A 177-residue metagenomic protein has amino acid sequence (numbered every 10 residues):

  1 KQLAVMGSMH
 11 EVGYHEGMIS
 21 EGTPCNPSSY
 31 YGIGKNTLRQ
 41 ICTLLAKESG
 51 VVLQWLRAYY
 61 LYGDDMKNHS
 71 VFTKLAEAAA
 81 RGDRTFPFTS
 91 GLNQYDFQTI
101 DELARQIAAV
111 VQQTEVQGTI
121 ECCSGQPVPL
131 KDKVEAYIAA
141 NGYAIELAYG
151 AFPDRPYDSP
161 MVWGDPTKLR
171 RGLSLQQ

Functional and structural regions predicted by a protein language model:
K1-Y30: Conserved Rossmann-fold NAD(P)-dependent oxidoreductase catalytic core, especially the SDR/UDP-sugar
Q2, V52-Q54, G118: Structural signature of beta-strand start/N-cap positions in the alpha/beta core of ABC transporter nucleotide-binding
S8, Y30, A58, I100 (+1 more regions): Short acidic donor-binding/metal-coordinating loop in glycosyltransferase active sites
S8-Y14, Y60-M66, P127: Active-site proximal helix/loop that lines the substrate pocket of Rossmann-like NAD(P)-dependent oxidoreductase domains
Y30, G34-T37: Active-site helix of classical SDR
Q40-Y95, I100-E102, A109, A136-Y137: NAD(P)-dependent short-chain dehydrogenase/reductase
R81-D83, P87-G91, Y95-Q177: C-terminal substrate-binding subdomain of Rossmann-fold SDR/epimerase-dehydratase oxidoreductases
